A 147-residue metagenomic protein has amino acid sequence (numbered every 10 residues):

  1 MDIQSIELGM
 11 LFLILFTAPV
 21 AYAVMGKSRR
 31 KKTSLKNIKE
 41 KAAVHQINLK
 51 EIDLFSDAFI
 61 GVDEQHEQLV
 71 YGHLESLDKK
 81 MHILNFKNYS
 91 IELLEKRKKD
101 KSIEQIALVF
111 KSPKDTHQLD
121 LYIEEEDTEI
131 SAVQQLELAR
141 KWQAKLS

Functional and structural regions predicted by a protein language model:
I3-Q68: Anionic N-terminal interaction surfaces
G9-L11, D57, K79-M81, L108-V109: Intrinsically disordered, low-complexity boundary segments flanking structured domains
M25-T33, D78-L94, R140-A144: Charged, low-complexity, helix/coiled-coil-prone segments
L54, H82-L84, H117-I123: Generic detection of short hydrophobic beta-strand segments and adjacent strand-loop junctions
I60-G61, V70, A107-F110: Short, hydrophobic/aromatic-rich beta-strand segments within well-structured domains
H66-Q105: Phosphoinositide-binding peripheral membrane targeting modules
E92-S147: Acidic, Ser/Thr- and proline-rich intrinsically disordered linker/docking segments of eukaryotic scaffolds
